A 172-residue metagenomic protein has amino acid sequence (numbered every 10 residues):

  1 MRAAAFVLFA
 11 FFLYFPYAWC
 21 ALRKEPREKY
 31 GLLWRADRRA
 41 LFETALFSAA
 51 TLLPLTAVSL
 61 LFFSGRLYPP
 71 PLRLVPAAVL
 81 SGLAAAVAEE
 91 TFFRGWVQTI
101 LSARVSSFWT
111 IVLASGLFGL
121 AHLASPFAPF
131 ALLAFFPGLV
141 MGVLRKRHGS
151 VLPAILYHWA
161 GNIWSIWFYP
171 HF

Functional and structural regions predicted by a protein language model:
M1-K24, R39, E43: Alpha-helical transmembrane segments in multi-pass membrane proteins
F9-Y17, A50-L55, A85, G161 (+1 more regions): Alpha-helical transmembrane segments of multipass membrane proteins
Y14, C20, A49-L53, G119 (+2 more regions): Hydrophobic alpha-helical segments of integral membrane proteins
Y14-Y17, Y30, Y68, Y157 (+1 more regions): Sequence-level detector for tyrosine residue identity
L22-E25, R38, P126, I166-W167: Amphipathic alpha-helical interaction segments
E25-A86, A103: Juxtamembrane helix-loop-helix connectors linking adjacent transmembrane helices in multi-pass membrane enzymes
T56, F63, L72-F172: Transmembrane helix-loop-helix hairpins at the membrane interface of multi-pass integral membrane proteins
